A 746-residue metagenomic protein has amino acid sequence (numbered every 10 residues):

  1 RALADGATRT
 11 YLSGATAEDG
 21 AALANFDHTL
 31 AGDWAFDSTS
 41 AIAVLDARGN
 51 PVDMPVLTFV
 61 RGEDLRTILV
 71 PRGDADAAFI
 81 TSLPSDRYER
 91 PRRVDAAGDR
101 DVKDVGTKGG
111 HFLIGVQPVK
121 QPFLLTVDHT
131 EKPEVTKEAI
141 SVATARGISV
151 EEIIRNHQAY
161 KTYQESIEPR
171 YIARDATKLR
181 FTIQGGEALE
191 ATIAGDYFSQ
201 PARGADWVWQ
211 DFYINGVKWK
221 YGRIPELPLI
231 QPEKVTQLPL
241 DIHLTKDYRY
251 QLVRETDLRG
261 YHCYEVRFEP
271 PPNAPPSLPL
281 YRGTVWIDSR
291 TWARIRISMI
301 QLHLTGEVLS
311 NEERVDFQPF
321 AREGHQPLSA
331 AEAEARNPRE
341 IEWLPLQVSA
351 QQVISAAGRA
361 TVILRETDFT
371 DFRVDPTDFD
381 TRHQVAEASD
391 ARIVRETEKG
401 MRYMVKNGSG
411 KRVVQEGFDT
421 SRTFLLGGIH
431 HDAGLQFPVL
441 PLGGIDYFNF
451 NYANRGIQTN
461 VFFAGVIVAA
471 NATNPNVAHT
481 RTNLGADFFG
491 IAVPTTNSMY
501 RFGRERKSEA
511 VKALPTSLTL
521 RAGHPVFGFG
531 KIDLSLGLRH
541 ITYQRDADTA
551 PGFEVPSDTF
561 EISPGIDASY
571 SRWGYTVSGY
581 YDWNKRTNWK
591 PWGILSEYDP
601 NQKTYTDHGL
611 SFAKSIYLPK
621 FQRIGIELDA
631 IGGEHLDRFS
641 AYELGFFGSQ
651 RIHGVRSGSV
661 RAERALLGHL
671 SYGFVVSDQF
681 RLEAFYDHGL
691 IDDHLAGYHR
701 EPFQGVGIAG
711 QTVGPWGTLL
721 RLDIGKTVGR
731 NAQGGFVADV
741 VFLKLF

Functional and structural regions predicted by a protein language model:
L23-A24, D33, R66-I68, A78 (+1 more regions): C-terminal beta-strand-rich structural cap/linker in extracellular carbohydrate-active enzymes
I68-D86, G465: Surface-exposed beta-strand/loop patches in extracellular or lumenal glycoproteins
P133-T136, A143-K161, S355-D487, A492-T496 (+11 more regions): Outer-membrane beta-barrel initiation region
V135-R282, A293, H303-N311, P327-L328 (+2 more regions): Structured extracytoplasmic
T177, G427-H431, I445, T459-G465 (+8 more regions): Transmembrane beta-barrel strands of outer-membrane/channel proteins
W207-K246, N407-V414, F418-H431, P551-V555 (+4 more regions): C-terminal outer-membrane beta-barrel translocator/porin domains of Gram-negative envelope proteins and their
S355-T361, L484-P525, Y543-R545, L720-V740: Outer-membrane beta-barrel translocator/channel fold
I708-L719, Q733-F746: Outer-membrane beta-barrel "beta-signal"
